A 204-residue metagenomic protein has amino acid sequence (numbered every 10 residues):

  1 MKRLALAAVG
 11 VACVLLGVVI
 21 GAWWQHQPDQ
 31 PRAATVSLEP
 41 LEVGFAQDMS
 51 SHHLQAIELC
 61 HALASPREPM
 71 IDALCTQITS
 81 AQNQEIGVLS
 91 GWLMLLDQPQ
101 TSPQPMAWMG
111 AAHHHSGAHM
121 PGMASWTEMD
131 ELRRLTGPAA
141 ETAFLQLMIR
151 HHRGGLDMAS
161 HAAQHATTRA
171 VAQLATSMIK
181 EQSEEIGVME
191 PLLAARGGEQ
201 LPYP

Functional and structural regions predicted by a protein language model:
K2-P204: All-alpha RGS (Regulator of G-protein Signaling) helical domain and cognate RGS-like helical scaffolds
